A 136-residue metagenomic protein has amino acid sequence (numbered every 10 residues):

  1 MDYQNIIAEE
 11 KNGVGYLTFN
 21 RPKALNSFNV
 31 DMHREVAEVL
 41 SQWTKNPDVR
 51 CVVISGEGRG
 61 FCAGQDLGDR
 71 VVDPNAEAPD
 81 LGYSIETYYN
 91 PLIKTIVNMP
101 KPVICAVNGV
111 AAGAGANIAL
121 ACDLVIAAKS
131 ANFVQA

Functional and structural regions predicted by a protein language model:
M1-E57: Conserved CoA-thioester-binding segment of acyl-CoA-metabolizing enzymes
L17, I54, D66, I118-A119: Hydrophobic/aromatic residues within transmembrane alpha-helices of multi-pass small-molecule transporters
M32-E35, Y88, I118: Hydrophobic alpha-helical membrane-association signature
G56-T95, A111: Glycine- (often His-adjacent) and acidic-residue-rich active-site loop that binds/positions the CoA thioester
P91-N98, A106, A112-A136: CoA-thioester-processing core
